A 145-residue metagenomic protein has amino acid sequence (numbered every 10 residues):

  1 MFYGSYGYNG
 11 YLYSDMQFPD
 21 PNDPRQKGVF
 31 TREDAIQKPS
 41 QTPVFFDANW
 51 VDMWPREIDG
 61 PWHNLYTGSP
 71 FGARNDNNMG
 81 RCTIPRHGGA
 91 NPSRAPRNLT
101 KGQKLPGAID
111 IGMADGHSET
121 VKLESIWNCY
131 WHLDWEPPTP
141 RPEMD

Functional and structural regions predicted by a protein language model:
M1-D145: Short, well-structured segments within or immediately adjacent to enzyme catalytic domains that line ligand-binding
